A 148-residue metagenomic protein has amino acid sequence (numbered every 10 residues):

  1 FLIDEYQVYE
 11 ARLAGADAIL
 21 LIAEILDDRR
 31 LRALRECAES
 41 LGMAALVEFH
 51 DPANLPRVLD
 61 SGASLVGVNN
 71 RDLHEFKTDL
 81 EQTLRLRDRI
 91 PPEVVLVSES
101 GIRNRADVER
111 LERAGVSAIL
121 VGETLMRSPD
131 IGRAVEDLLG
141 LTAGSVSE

Functional and structural regions predicted by a protein language model:
F1-E5, D17-D28, L41-L55, G67-K77 (+1 more regions): Catalytic beta/alpha-barrel core
I3-A14, H50-G62, S98, I102-V121 (+2 more regions): Catalytic cores of alpha/beta
V8-R30, G67-F76, A114-V135: Glycine-rich phosphate-binding active-site loops on the catalytic face of alpha/beta enzymes
R32, D79-R85: Charged helix-capping and loop-helix junction motifs
T83-V97, N104, G122: Catalytic alpha/beta core domains of metabolic enzymes, predominantly
R85-R89, E112, R127-E148: C-terminal helical cap(s) of enzyme catalytic domains, especially alpha/beta-barrels
